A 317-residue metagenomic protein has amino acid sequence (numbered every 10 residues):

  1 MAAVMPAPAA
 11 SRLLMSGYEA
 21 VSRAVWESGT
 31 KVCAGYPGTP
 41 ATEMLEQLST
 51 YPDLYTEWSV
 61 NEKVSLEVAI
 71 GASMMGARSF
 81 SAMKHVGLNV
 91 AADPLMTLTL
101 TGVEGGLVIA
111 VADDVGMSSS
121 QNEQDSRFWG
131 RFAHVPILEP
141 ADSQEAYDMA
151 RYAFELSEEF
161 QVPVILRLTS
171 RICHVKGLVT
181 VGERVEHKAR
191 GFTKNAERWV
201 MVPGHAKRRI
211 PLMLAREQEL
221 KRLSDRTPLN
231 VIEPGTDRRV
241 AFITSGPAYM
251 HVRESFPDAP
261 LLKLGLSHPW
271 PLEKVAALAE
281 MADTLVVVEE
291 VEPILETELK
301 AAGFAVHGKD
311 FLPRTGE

Functional and structural regions predicted by a protein language model:
M1-S143, R171, G235, L261 (+2 more regions): Thiamine diphosphate
A2-Y18, S22, S28, P140-E317: Flexible, low-complexity linker and terminal segments
